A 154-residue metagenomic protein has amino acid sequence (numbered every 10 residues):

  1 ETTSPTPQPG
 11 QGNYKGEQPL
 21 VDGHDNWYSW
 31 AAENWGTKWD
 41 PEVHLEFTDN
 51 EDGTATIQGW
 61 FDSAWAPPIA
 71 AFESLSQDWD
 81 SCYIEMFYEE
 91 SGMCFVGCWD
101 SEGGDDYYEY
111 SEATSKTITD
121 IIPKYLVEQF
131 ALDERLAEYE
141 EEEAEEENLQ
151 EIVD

Functional and structural regions predicted by a protein language model:
E1-D154: Intrinsic low-complexity, intrinsically disordered or marginally ordered coil/linker segments
